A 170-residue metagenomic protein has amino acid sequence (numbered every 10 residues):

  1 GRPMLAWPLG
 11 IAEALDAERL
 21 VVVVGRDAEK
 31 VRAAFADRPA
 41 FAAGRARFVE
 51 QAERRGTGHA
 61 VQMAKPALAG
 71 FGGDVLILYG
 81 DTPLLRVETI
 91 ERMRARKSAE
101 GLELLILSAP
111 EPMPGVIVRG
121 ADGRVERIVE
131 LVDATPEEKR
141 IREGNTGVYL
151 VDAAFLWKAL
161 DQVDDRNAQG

Functional and structural regions predicted by a protein language model:
R2-G80, L84-A95: Conserved N-terminal catalytic core of the sugar/cofactor nucleotidyltransferase
V23, I77-Y79, L105-P110, G120 (+2 more regions): Short beta-strand segments
R38, K97-E100, V132, V163-D164: Alpha-helix boundary/capping residues
A46-R47, D74-L76, L102-I106, G115-V116 (+2 more regions): Structural motif
R55-G56, L85, P112-P114, W157: Short gly/pro/ser/thr-enriched loop/turn and capping motifs at secondary-structure boundaries
K65, G72, T89, A109-E138 (+1 more regions): Rossmann-like NAD(P)H-binding beta-loop-alpha module
E88-M113: Conserved donor-nucleotide/metal-binding helix-loop-beta segment in metal-dependent transferases, i.e., the alpha-helix
E126-G170: Catalytic-core segments of class I nucleotidyltransferases/pyrophosphorylases that form NMP-activated intermediates
